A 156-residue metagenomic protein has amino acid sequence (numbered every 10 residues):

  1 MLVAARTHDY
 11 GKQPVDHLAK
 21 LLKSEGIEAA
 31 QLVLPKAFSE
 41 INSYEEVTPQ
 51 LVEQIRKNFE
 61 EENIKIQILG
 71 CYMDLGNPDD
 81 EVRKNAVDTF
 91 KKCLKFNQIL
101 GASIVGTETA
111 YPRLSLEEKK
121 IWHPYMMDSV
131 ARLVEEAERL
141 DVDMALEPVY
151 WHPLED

Functional and structural regions predicted by a protein language model:
M1-A5: Extreme N-terminal starter segment of soluble prokaryotic enzymes
R6-Y10, V33-A37, C71-D74, A110-P112 (+1 more regions): Active-site beta-loop-alpha junctions enriched in small/polar residues
V15-K36, Q98-G101: Catalytic domains of carbohydrate-active enzymes, especially glycoside hydrolases
D16-H17, E53, N58-E62, L75-D156: Active-site acidic/histidine proton-transfer and metal-coordination neighborhood in alpha/beta enzyme cores
A30-L32, Q67-L69, V105, M144: Hydrophobic residues within beta-strands of alpha/beta enzymes
P35-E46: Short, flexible, glycine-rich and Lys/Arg-enriched loop motifs at helix boundaries that contact anionic partners
Y44-Q54: Aromatic- and glycine-enriched glycan-recognition loops and surfaces that form the carbohydrate-binding subsites
